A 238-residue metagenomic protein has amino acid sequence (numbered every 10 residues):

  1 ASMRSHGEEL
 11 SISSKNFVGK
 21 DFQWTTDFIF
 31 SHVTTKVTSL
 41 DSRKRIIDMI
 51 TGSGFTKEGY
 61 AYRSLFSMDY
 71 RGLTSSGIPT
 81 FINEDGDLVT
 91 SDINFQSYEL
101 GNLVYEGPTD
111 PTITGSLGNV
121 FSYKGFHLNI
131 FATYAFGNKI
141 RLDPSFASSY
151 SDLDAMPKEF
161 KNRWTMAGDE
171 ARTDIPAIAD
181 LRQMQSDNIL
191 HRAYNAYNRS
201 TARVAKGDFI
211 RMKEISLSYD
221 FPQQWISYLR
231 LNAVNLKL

Functional and structural regions predicted by a protein language model:
A1-S5, P108-T112, A205-M212: Transmembrane beta-barrel outer-membrane domains
S2-R4, E8, K15-T109, I140 (+2 more regions): Conserved small-residue
H6-I12, I113-N119, F126, M212-L217: Hydrophobic, lipid-facing positions within transmembrane beta-strands of outer-membrane proteins
L10-I12, T26-F28, I130, L236-L238: Membrane-embedded beta-strand positions of outer-membrane beta-barrel proteins
S14-N16, F30-K36, Y123-G125, Y134-N138 (+2 more regions): Transmembrane beta-strands of outer-membrane beta-barrel pores
K20, G125-I130, Q224-W225: Repeated loop/turn-to-beta-strand initiation elements of outer-membrane beta-barrel proteins
E106-D143: Glycine-rich, aromatic-lined ligand/substrate-binding cores of catalytic and carbohydrate-binding domains
A135-L236: Extracytoplasmic gating/loop element in the C-terminal half of outer-membrane beta-barrel translocons and assembly
